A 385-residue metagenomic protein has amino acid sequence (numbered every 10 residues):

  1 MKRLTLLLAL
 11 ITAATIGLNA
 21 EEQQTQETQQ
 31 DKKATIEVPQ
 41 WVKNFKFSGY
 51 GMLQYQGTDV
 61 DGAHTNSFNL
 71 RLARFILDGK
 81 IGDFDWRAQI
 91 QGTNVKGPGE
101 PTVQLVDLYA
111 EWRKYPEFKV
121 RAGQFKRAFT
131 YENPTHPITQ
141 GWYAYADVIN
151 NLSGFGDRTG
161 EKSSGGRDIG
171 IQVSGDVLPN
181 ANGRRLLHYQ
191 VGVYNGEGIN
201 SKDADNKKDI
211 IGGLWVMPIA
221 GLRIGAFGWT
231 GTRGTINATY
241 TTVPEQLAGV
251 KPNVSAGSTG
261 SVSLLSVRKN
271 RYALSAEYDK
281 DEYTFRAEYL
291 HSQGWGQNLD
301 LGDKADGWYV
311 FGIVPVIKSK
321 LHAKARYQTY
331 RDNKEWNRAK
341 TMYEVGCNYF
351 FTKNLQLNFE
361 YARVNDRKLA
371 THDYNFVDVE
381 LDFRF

Functional and structural regions predicted by a protein language model:
L4-M52: N-terminal periplasmic/intermembrane-space "pro-region" immediately following the signal or transit peptide
T12-A13, F84, Y131, N298: Alpha-helical transmembrane segments and their juxtamembrane interfaces
T25, V60-G62, Y109-R113, R121-Q124 (+3 more regions): Outer-membrane beta-barrel pore domains
A34-G196, A204-I211, W215-I224, F311-P315 (+3 more regions): Outer membrane beta-barrel
L53, R127, N200, W229 (+1 more regions): Short, electropositive, low-hydrophobicity segments enriched in small/polar residues
G160, S201, S263: Charge-dense, low-complexity intrinsically disordered segments
G192-S201, A238, T242: Active-site-proximal beta-alpha loop/turn segments in soluble metabolic enzymes
